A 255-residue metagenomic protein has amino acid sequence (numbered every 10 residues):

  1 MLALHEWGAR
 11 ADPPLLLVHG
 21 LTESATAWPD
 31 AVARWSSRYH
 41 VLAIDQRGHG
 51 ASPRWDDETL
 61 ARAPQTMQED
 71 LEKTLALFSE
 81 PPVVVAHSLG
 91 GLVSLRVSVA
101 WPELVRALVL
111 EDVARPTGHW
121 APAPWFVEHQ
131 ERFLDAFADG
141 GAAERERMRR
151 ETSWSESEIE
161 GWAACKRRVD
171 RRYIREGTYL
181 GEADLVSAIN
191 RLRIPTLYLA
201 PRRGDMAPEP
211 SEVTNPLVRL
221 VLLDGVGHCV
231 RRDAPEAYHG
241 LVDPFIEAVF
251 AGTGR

Functional and structural regions predicted by a protein language model:
H5-R54: Conserved HGGG/HGGXW glycine-rich cap/lid loop of the alpha/beta-hydrolase fold
A27-P29, S52-T59, W120-A121, E209-P210: Conserved catalytic-core motifs of eukaryotic protein kinase domains, centered on the activation segment
A33, L42-V85, G240, P244: Active-site loop/oxyanion-hole signature of alpha/beta-hydrolase fold enzymes
A86, G90, S94: Gly/Ala-rich beta-loop-alpha elbow adjacent to hydrolase catalytic centers
L95, V99, L104-F137: Flexible "cap/lid" loop of the alpha/beta hydrolase fold
H119-P124, A136-N190: Conserved alpha/beta-hydrolase catalytic His-Asp/Glu region
P195-R232: Conserved loop-alpha-helix segment in the C-terminal half of the alpha/beta-hydrolase fold that carries the catalytic
L217-R255: Catalytic active-site module of serine/aspartate enzymes centered on a nucleophile-bearing elbow/loop
